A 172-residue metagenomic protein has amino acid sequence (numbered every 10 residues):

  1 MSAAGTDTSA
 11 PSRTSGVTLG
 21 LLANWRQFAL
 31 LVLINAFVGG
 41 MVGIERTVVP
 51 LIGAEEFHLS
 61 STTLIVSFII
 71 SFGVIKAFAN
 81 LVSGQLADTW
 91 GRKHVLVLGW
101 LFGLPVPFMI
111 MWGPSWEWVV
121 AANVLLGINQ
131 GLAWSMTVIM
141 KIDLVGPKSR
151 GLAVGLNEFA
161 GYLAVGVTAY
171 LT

Functional and structural regions predicted by a protein language model:
T18, A23-G73: Helix-loop boundary and gating motifs at the non-cytosolic
L31, E117-N123: Short hydrophobic/alpha-helical segments at membrane-entry points of transmembrane helices in Major Facilitator
F72-L81, G166: Residue-level signature of mid-helix packing/kink "hotspots" within the transmembrane helices of 12-pass Major
G84-Q85: Membrane-interface helix termini in secondary transporters
G91, W112-E117: Helix-breaking motifs and short loop linkers at transmembrane-helix boundaries and internal kinks in secondary membrane
L101-P114: C-terminal ends and interior cores of transmembrane alpha-helices in multi-pass membrane transporters/permeases
A122-G161: Cytoplasmic helix-loop-helix junction between adjacent transmembrane helices in 12-TM secondary transporters
